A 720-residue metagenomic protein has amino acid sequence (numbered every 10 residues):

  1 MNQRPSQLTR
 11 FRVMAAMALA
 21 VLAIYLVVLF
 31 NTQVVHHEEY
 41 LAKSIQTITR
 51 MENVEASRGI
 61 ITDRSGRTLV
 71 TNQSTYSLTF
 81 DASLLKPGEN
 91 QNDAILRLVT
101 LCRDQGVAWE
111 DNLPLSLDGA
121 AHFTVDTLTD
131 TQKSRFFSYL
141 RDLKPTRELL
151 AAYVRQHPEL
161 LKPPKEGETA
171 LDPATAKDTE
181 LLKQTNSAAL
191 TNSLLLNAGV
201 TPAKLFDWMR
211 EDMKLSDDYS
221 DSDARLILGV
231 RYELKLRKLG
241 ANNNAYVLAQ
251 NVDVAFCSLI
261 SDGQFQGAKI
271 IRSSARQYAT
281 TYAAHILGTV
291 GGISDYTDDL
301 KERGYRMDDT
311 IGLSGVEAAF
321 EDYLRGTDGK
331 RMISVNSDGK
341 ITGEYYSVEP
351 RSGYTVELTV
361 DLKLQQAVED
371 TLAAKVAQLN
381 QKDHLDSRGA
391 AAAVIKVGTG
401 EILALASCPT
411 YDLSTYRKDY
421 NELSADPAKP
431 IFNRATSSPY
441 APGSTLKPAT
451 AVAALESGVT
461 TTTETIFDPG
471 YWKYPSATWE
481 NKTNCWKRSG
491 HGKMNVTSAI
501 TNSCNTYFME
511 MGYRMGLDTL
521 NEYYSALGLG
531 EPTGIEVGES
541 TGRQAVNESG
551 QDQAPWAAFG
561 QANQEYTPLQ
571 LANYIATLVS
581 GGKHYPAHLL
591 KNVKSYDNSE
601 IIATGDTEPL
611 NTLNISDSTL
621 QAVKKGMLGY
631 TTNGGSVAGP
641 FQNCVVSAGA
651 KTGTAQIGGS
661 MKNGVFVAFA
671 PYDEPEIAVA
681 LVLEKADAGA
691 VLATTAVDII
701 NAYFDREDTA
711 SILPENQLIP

Functional and structural regions predicted by a protein language model:
M1-D322, D328-E349, K382, A390-A391: Membrane-proximal periplasmic segments of bacterial cell-envelope enzymes, especially penicillin-binding proteins
V70, Y76, V335-V348, V360 (+4 more regions): Beta-lactam-recognizing serine transpeptidase/beta-lactamase-like catalytic domain environment
N92-T100, V254, S258, D262 (+19 more regions): Solvent-exposed, polar/charged alpha-helical surfaces in well-ordered, non-transmembrane soluble domains, broadly
A245, I341-A390: Conserved, well-ordered alpha-helix/loop/beta-strand core segments that scaffold catalytic motifs
A374-Q381, C408, G629, D705: Conserved helix-loop functional segments at active or binding sites
E684-R706: Amphipathic oligomerization regions
D705-P714: Flexible helix-coil linker/hinge segments at domain or subdomain boundaries
